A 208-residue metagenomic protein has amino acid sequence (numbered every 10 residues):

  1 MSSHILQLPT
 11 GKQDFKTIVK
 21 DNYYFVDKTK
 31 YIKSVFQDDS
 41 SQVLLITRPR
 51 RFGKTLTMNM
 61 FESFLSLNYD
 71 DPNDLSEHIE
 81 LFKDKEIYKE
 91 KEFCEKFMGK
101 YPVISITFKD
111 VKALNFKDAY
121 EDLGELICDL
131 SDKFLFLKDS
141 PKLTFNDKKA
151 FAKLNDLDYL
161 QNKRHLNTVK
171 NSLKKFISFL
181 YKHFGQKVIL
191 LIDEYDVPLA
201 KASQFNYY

Functional and structural regions predicted by a protein language model:
S2-E90: Walker A/P-loop-proximal flanking segment of P-loop NTPase domains
T10-V19, V111-K170, P198-Y207: Conserved P-loop NTPase mechanochemical-coupling segment
G11, K16, D27, S66-F136: P-loop NTPase motor core
S34, F52, L56-F64, D118-L130 (+3 more regions): Alpha-helical scaffold elements adjacent to nucleotide-binding pockets in ATP/GTP-utilizing enzyme cores
D39, F61-P72, I127-L135, F184 (+1 more regions): A generic secondary-structure signal for well-formed alpha-helical elements
Q42, P102, G185-I189: Loop/turn-to-beta-strand initiation segments
H165-K187: Conserved helicase/translocase P-loop NTPase motor core
D193-V197: Walker B catalytic acidic pair
